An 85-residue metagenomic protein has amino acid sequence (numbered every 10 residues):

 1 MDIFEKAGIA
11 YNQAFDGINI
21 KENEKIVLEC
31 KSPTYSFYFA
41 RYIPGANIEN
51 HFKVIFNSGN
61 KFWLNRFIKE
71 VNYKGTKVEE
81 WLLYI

Functional and structural regions predicted by a protein language model:
M1-I85: Ankyrin repeat (ANK) tandem alpha-helical domains that serve as protein-protein interaction scaffolds, prominent
